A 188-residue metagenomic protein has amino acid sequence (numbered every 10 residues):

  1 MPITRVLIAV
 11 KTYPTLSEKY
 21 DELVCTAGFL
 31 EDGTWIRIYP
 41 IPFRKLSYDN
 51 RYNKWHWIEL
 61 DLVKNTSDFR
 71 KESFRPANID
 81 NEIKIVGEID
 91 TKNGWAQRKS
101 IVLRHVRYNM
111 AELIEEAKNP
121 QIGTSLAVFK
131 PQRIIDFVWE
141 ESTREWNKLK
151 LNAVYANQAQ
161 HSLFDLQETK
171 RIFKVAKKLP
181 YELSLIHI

Functional and structural regions predicted by a protein language model:
M1-T66: N-terminal ordered "arm"
Y39-I41, N119, K130, L179: Intrinsic-disorder/low-complexity coil detector
N65-Q97: OB-fold/S1-family single-stranded nucleic acid-binding modules
I89-F137: Glycine- and charge-enriched low-complexity intrinsically disordered segments
T124-Y181: Intrinsically disordered, low-complexity, charge-dense segments enriched in Lys/Arg and Glu/Asp interspersed
H187-I188: Conserved small/polar residues in nucleotide/adenosyl-binding loops
